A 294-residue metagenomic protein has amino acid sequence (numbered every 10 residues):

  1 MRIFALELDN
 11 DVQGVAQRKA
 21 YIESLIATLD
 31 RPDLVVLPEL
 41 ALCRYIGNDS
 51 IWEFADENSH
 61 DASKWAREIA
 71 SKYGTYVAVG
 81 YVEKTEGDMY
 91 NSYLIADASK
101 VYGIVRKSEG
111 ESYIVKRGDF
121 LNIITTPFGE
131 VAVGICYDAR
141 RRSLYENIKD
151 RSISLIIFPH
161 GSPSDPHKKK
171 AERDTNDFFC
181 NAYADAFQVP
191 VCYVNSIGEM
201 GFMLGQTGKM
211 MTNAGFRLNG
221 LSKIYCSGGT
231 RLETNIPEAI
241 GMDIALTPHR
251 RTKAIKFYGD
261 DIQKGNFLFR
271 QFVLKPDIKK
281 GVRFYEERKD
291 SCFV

Functional and structural regions predicted by a protein language model:
M1-A5: Extreme N-terminal starter segment of soluble prokaryotic enzymes
E7-Q13: Short polar catalytic/cofactor-binding loops
A16, A20-A98, S162-V189: Cys-nucleophile CN-hydrolase/nitrilase-fold catalytic domain and related Cys-dependent amidase chemistry that acts on
L25-V36, V115-F187, Y193, G281 (+1 more regions): Active-site beta-loop-alpha substructure in enzyme catalytic cores, prototypically the cysteine-centered nucleophile
N58-Y76, R142-A239: CN hydrolase (nitrilase-like) catalytic-core segments centered on the catalytic cysteine and neighboring Lys/Glu
E83-T85, S108-E109, C136-R141: Short beta->alpha connector loops
I95-D97, T126, Y225-C226: Short beta-strand-to-turn element immediately C-terminal to the catalytic PLP-Schiff-base lysine in fold type I
I123, S196-V294: C-terminal beta-strand edge segments of enzyme domains
